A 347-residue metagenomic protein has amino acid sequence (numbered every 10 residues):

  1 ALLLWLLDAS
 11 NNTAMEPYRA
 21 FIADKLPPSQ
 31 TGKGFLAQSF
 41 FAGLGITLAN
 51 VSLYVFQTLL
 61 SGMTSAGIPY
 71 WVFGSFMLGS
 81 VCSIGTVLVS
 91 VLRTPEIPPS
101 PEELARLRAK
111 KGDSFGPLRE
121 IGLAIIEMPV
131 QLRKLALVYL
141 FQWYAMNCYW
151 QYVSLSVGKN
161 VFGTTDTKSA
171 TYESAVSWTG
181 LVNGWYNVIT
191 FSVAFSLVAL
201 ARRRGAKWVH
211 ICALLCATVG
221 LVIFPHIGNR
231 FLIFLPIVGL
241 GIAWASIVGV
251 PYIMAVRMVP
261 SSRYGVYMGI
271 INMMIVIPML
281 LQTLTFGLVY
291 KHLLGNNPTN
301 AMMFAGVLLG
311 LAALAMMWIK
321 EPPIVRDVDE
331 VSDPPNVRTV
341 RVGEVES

Functional and structural regions predicted by a protein language model:
A1, C216-G228: C-terminal ends and interior cores of transmembrane alpha-helices in multi-pass membrane transporters/permeases
A1-A14, L232-S246: Hydrophobic core of transmembrane alpha-helices in multi-pass small-molecule transporters, especially MFS/SLC-type
L2-W5, T13-A14, Y18-R19, K25-C148 (+1 more regions): Intracellular loop-helix junctions on the cytosolic face of multi-pass helical membrane proteins
T13-L26, S246-P260: Intracellular juxtamembrane helix-capping segments at the cytosolic ends of symmetry-related transmembrane helices
P28-Q38, V176, V259-I271: Loop-to-transmembrane helix entry/capping segments in MFS-fold secondary transporters and related SLC/MFSD carriers
L36, G163-V188, N300-M303: Loop-to-transmembrane helix entry
S192-A206, Y290: Helix-to-loop junctions at the C-terminal end of transmembrane segments in multipass secondary transporters
S262-H292: A late C-terminal transmembrane helix in Major Facilitator Superfamily
